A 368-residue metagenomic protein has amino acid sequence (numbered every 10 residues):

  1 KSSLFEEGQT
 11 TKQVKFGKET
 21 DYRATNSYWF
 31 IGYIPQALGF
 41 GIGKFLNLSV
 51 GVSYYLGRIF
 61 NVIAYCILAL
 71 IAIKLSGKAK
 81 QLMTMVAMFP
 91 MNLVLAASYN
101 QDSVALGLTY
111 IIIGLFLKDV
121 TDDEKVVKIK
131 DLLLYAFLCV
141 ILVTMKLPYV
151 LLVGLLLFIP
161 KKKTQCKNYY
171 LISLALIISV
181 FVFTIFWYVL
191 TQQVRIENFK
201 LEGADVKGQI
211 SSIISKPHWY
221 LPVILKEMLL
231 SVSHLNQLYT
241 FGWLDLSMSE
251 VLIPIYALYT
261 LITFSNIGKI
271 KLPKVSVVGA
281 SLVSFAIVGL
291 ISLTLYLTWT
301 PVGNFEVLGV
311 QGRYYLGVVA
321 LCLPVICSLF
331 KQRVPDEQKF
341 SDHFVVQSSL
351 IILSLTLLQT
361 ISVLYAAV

Functional and structural regions predicted by a protein language model:
K1-L56: Interfacial juxtamembrane loops and adjacent helix segments that form the catalytic/substrate-binding surfaces
L48-G51, L70-P90: Transmembrane-helix signature of polytopic, membrane-embedded enzymes that assemble or transfer cell-envelope glycans
I71, L106-E124, Y135-L138, V325: Specific aromatic-rich, kink-prone transmembrane helix
V94, K128-L147, L152-F158: Membrane-interface alpha helices of multi-pass inner-membrane proteins
S98-A105: Short acidic/glycine- and proline-prone juxtamembrane loop motifs at membrane-interface regions of multi-pass membrane
L117-V126, V150-S179: Perimembrane helix-loop-helix junctions
T164-L171, I262-A286: Membrane-interface helix-loop-helix junctions at transmembrane boundaries of multi-pass membrane enzymes, predominantly
I185-K269: Membrane-lumen/periplasm interface segments of multi-pass, membrane-embedded glycan/lipid transferases
